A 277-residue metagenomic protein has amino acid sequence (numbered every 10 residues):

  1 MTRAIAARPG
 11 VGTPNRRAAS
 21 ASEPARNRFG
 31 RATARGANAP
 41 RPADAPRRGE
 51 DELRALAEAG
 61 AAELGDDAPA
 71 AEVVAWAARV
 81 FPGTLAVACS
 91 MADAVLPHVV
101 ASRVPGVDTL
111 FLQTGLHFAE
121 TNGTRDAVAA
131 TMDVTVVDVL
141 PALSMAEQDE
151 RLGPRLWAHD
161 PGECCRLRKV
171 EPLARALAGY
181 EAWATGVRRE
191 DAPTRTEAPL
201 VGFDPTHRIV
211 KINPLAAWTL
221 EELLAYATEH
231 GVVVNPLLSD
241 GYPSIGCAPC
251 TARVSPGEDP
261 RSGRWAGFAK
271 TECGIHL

Functional and structural regions predicted by a protein language model:
M1-V11, R16-A21: N-terminal chloroplast transit peptides
A21-S22, A34: Intrinsic disorder/low-complexity segments in short proteins, especially the signal peptide and propeptide regions
P24-R26: Low-complexity, intrinsically disordered segments with a bias for serine/threonine
R28-R31, R35-L277: Nucleotide-activated chemistry modules centered on ATP-dependent adenylation/adenylyltransferase
